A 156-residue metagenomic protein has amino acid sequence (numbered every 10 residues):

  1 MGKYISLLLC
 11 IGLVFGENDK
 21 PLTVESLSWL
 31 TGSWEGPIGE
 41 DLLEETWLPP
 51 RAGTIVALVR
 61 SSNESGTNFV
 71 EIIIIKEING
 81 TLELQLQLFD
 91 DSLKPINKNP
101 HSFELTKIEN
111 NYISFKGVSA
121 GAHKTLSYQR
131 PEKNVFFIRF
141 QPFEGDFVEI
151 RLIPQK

Functional and structural regions predicted by a protein language model:
Y4-L13: Sec-dependent N-terminal signal peptides
E17, F103-L105, V135-K156: Edge beta-strand at a domain terminus
D19-S33, K76-E77: N-terminal helix-cap/turn-to-beta initiation motif at the start of protein domains
W34, W47, Y128, I138: Hydrophobic pocket/interface hotspot
P37, L42-S119: Central antiparallel beta-sheet cores of small beta-barrel/beta-sandwich binding domains
T125-N134: Extended Gly/Ser/Thr-rich low-complexity repeat segments, especially those forming or decorating extracellular
